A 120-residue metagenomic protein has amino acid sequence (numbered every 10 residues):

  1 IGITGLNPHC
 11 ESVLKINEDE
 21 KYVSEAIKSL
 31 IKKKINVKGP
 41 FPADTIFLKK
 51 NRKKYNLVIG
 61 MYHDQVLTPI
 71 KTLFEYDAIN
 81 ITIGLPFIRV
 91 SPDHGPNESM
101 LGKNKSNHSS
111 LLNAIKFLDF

Functional and structural regions predicted by a protein language model:
I1-P40: Glycine-rich phosphate/diphosphate-binding loop of Rossmann-like nucleotide-binding domains
A26-F120: Glycine-rich phosphate/nucleotide-binding loop
